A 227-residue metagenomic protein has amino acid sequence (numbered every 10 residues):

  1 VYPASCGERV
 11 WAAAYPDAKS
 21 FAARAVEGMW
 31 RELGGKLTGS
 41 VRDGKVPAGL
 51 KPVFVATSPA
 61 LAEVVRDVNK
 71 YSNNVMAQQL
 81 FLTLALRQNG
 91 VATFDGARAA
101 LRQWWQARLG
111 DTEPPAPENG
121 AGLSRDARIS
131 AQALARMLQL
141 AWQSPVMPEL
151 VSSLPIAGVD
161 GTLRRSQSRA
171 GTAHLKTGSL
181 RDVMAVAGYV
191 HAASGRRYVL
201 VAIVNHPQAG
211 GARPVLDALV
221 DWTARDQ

Functional and structural regions predicted by a protein language model:
V1-P148: A small/polar active-site loop signature that marks catalytic segments
F81-Q227: Small-residue-rich helix-loop
